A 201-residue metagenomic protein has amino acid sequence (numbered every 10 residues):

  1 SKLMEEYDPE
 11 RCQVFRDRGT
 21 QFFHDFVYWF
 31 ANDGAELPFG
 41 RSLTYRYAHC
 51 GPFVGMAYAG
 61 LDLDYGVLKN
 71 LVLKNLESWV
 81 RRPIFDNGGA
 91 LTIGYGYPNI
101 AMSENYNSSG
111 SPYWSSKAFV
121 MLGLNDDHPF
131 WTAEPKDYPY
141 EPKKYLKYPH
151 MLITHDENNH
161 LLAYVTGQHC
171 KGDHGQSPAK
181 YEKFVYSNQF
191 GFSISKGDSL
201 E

Functional and structural regions predicted by a protein language model:
S1, D17-A35, L71-G88: Long, well-ordered core segments of solenoidal/helical folds
S1, G34-C50, I100-S111: Solvent-exposed loop and edge beta-strand segments that line ligand/cofactor-binding and catalytic clefts
S1-E6, Q21-Y28, Y47-A59, E77 (+1 more regions): Contiguous, well-ordered alpha-helical segments that form the cores/surfaces of helical PPI scaffolds
L3-V14, A59-G66: Inter-helical turn/loop segments and adjacent helix faces that build the functional surface of alpha-helical bundle
Q13-R16, T20, L43-Y47, K69 (+1 more regions): Conserved structured core elements
F26-G40, I93-P98: Acidic/His metal-coordination segments adjacent to aromatic residues that form catalytic metal sites in metalloenzymes
A57-E201: Extended polysaccharide-engagement surfaces of secreted carbohydrate-active enzymes
